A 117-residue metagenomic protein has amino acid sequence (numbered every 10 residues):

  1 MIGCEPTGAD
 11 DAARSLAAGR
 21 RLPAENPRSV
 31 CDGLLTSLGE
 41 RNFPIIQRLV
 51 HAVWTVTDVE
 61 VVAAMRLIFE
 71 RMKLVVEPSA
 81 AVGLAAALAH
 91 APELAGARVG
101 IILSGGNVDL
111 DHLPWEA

Functional and structural regions predicted by a protein language model:
M1-A117: PLP-dependent amino-acid enzyme catalytic core
